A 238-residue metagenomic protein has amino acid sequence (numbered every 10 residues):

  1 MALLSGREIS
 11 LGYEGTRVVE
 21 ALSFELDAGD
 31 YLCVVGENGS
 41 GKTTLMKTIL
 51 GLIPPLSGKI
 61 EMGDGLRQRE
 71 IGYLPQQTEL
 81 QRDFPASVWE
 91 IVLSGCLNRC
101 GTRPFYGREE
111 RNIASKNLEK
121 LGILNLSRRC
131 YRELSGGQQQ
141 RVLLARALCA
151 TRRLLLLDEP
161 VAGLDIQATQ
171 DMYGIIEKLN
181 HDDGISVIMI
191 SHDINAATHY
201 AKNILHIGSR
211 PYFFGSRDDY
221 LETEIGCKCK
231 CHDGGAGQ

Functional and structural regions predicted by a protein language model:
V35-E37: The feature captures the beta-strand-to-loop junction immediately N-terminal to the Walker
G58-R69: Conserved ABC transporter NBD signature motif
R108-L126: Conserved ABC ATPase "signature" region
C130-L134, Q138: Conserved ABC ATPase signature
L155-D158: Catalytic Walker B motif of ABC-type/P-loop ATPase nucleotide-binding domains
S191-H192: H-loop/switch region of ABC-family ATPase nucleotide-binding domains
I204-S216: H-loop (His-switch) and adjacent beta-strand-loop-beta switch element of ABC-type ATPase nucleotide-binding domains
